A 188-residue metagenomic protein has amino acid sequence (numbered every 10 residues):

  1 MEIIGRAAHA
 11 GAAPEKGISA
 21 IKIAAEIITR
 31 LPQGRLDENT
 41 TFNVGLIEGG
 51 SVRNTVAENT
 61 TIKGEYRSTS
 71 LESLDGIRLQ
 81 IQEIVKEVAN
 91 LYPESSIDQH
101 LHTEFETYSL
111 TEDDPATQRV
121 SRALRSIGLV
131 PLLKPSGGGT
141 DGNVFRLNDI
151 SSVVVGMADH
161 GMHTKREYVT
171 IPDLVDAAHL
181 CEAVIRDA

Functional and structural regions predicted by a protein language model:
E2, R6, A10, E15-A188: Metal-dependent amide/peptide-bond hydrolase catalytic core, centered on the "pita-bread" metallohydrolase fold
